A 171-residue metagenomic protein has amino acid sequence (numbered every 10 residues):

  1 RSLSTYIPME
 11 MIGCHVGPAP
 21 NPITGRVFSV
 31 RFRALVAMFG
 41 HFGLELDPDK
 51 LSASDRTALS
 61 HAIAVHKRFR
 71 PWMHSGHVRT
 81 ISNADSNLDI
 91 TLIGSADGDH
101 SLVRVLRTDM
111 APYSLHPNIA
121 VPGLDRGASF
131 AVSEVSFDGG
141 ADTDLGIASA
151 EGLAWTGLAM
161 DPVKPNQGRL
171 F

Functional and structural regions predicted by a protein language model:
R1-D49: Glycan-recognition surfaces
P8, S29-R33, D55-V65, A128: Alpha-helical structural motif
L35, F42, P71, T108 (+2 more regions): Residue-level marker of positions within ordered structural domains that often coincide with functionally constrained
A37, V103, V132: Conserved, mostly hydrophobic/aromatic
F39, L46-S82: Aromatic- and carboxylate-lined catalytic core of secreted/periplasmic carbohydrate-active enzymes
H66, I90, A154-W155: Generic hydrophobic, helix-prone segments enriched in Leu/Val/Ile
N83-R126: Carbohydrate-binding surface patches
D109-F171: C-terminal beta-sandwich/jelly-roll accessory domains of carbohydrate-active enzymes
